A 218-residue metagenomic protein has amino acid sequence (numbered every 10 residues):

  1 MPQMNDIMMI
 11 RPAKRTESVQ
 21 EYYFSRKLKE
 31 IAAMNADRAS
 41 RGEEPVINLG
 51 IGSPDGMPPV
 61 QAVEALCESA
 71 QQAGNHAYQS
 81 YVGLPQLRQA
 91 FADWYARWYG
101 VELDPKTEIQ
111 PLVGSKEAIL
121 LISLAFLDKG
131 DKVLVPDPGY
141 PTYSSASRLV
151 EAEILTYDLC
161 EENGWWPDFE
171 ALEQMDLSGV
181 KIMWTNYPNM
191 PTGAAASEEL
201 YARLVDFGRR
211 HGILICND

Functional and structural regions predicted by a protein language model:
M4-M8, K14-G114, L121: N-terminal small-domain helix-loop-helix segment of the aminotransferase-like
Q71, N75-R210: Conserved core of the PLP fold type I
D218: Active-site glycine-centered loops adjacent to acidic/histidine catalytic or metal-binding residues that shape
